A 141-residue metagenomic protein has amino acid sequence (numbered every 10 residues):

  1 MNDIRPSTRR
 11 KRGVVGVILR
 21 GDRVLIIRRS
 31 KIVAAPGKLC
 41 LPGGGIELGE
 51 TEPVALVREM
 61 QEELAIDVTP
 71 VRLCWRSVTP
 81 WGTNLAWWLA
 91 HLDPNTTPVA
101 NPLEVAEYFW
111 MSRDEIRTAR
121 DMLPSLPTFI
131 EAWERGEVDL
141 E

Functional and structural regions predicted by a protein language model:
M1-L25: Conserved N-terminal beta-strand and adjoining loop/helix that marks the start of the Nudix/MutT-like hydrolase domain
R5-R10, I32-A34, R76-W87: Acidic pyrophosphate-coordinating catalytic loop
R12-V14, D22, T83-A86, A106: Change "...and in nucleic-acid phosphodiester-cleaving endonucleases..." to "...and in nucleic-acid processing enzymes
G13, L19, E107-W110, T118-M122 (+1 more regions): Hydrophobic/basic alpha-helical segments enriched in Actinobacteria
L19-V24, I32-V33, E47-L48, W81 (+1 more regions): Short, charged/polar surface micro-motifs in flexible loops or helix N-caps
R23-E62: Conserved Nudix-box catalytic region and its N-terminal flanking loop in Nudix hydrolases and closely related
I66-R76: A short coil-to-beta-strand element that immediately follows conserved catalytic motifs
S77-V99, E107-F109, R113-E115, F129-E137: Active-site-adjacent beta-strand/loop module that shapes the phosphate/pyrophosphate-binding cleft
